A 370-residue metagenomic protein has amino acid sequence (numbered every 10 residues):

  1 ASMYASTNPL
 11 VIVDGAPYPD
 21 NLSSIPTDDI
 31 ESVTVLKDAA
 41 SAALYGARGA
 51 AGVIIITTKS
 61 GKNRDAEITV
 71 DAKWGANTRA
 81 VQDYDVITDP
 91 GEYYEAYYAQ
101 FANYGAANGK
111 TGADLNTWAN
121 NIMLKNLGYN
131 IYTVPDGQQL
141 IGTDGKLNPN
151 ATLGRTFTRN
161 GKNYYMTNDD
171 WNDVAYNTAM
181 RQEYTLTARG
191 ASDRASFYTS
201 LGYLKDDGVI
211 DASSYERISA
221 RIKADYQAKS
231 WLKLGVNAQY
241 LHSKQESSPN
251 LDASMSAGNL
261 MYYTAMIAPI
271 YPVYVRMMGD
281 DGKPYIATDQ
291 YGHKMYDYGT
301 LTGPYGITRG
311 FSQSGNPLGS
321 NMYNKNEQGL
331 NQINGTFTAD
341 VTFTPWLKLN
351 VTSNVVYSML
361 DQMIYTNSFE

Functional and structural regions predicted by a protein language model:
A1, G49-A72, Y184-L186: N-terminal periplasmic accessory domains that precede and gate Gram-negative outer-membrane beta-barrel machines
M3-Y4, Y18-D20, A39-L44, G61-N63 (+3 more regions): Short beta-strands and strand-coil junctions in structured, solvent-facing domains, enriched
P9, D14-S41: Short acidic/polar hinge/loop motifs at secondary-structure boundaries that mediate gating or recognition
A50, M180-Y184, S214-I218, G329-I333: Residues that define the transmembrane beta-barrel architecture of outer-membrane proteins
T58, V70, L186-G190, A220-Y226 (+1 more regions): Residues on the lipid-exposed face of transmembrane beta-strands in outer-membrane beta-barrel proteins
G61-N63, R181, S192-D193, Q227-K229 (+1 more regions): Outer-membrane beta-barrel channels and translocator barrels
N63-N168, T178, V209-S213, K223-Q332 (+2 more regions): Surface-exposed loop/interface segments of Gram-negative outer-membrane beta-barrel transport/assembly proteins
